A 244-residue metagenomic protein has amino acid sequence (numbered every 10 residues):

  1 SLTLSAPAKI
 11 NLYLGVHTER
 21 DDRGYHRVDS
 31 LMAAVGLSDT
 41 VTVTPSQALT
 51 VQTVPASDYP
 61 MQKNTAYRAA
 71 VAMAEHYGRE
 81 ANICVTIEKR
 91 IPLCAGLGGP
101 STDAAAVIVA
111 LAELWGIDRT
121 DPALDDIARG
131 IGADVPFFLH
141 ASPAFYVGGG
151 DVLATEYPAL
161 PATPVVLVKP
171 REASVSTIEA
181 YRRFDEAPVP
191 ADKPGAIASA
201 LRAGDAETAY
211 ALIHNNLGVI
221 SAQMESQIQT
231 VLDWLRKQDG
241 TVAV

Functional and structural regions predicted by a protein language model:
S1-A95, E113, I117-D125, P158-P161 (+1 more regions): ATP-binding N-lobe of GHMP and related small-molecule kinases
L2-S5, N11-S30, I117-A243: ATP-dependent small-molecule kinase catalytic core of the GHMP/sugar-kinase superfamily and closely related
Q47-Y59, V107, D205-H214: Short, basic/glycine-rich phosphate-binding loops at helix/coil junctions that contact nucleotide phosphates
T86-W115, A133, T241-V244: Glycine/serine-rich anion-binding loops at beta->alpha junctions that coordinate negatively charged ligand groups
